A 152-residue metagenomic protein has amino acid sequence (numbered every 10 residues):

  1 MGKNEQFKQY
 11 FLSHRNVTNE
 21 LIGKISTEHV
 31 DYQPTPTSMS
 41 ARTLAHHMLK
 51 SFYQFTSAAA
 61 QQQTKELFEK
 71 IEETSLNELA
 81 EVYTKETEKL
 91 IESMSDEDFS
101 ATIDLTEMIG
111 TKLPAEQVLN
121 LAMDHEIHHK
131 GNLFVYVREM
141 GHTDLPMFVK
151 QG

Functional and structural regions predicted by a protein language model:
M1-L12, E78: Extreme N-terminal tail/first-helix region
G2, S75, Q117-V118: A ubiquitous short alpha-helical element
K8, L12, N16-N19, H29-E69 (+1 more regions): Short, contiguous alpha-helical
E28-H29, E97: Secondary-structure boundary/capping positions in well-ordered alpha/beta enzyme cores
S57-S95: Helix-adjacent hinge/juxtasegments
M94-I109: Acidic catalytic patch
